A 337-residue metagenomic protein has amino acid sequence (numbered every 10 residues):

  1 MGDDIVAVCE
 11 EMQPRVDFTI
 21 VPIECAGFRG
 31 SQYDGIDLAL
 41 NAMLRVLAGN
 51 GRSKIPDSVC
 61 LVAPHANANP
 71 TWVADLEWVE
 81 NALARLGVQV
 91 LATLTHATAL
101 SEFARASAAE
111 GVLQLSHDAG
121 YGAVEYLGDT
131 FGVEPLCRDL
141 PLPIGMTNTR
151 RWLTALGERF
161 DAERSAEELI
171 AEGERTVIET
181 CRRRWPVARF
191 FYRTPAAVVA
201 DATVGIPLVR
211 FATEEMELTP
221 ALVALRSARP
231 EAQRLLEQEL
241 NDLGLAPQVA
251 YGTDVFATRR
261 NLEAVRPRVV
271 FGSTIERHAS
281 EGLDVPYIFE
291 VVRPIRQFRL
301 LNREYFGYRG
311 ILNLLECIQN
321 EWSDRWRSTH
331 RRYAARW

Functional and structural regions predicted by a protein language model:
M1-W337: An N-terminal assembly and electron-transfer interface module characteristic of large anaerobic redox and radical
